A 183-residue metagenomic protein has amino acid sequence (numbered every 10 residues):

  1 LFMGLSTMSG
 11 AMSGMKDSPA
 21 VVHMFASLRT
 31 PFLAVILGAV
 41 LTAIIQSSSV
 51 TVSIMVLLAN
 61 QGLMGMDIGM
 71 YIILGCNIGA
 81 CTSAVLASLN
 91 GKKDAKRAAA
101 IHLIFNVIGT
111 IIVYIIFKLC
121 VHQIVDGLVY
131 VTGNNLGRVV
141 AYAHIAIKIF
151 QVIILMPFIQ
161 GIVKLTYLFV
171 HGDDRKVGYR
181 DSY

Functional and structural regions predicted by a protein language model:
L1-V40, L58-Q61: Helix-loop-helix hairpins and the membrane-proximal interhelical loops of multi-pass alpha-helical transport proteins
L5, T42-G79, S88-D94, D126-L128: Membrane-interfacial helix-loop connectors
T7-G14, C81, V85-S88, L119 (+3 more regions): Membrane-spanning helices that line or support transport/gating and their immediate boundary helices in channels
R29, L63-Y71, G133-R138: Membrane-water interface of transmembrane alpha-helices in multipass transporters/channels
G38, T42, I68-C76, A98-F105 (+1 more regions): Alpha-helical transmembrane segments of multi-pass membrane proteins, especially transporters and channels
N77, C81-T82, L103-I115, A141-G161 (+1 more regions): Hydrophobic transmembrane alpha-helical segments of multi-pass transport and channel proteins
F105, Y114-G137: Multi-pass alpha-helical transmembrane bundle typical of ion/small-solute transporters and intramembrane aspartyl
M156-Y183: Non-transmembrane accessory domains of multi-pass membrane transporters/channels
